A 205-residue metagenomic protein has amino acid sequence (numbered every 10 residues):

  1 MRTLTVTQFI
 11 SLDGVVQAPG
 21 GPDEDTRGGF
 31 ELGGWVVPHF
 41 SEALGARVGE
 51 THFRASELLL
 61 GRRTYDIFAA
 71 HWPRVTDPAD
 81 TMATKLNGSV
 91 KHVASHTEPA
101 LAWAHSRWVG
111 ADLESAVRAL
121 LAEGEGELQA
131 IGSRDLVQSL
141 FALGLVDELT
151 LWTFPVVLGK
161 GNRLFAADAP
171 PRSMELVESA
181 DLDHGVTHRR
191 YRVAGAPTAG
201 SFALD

Functional and structural regions predicted by a protein language model:
M1-L145, P155-D205: Portal/gating segments that form or line small-molecule/metal binding sites
E148: Acidic-residue sensor for enzyme active/binding pockets
